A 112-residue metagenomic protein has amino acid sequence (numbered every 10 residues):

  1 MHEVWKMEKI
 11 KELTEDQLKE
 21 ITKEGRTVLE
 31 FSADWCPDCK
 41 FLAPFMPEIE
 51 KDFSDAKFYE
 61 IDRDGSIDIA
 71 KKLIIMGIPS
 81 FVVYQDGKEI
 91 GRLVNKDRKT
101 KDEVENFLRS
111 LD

Functional and structural regions predicted by a protein language model:
H2-T27, E103-D112: N-terminal leader/targeting and pre-domain segments
H2-W5, K72-L73, R98-K99: Chalcogenol-based redox active-site neighborhoods
K11-E12, F31, M46-E50, S54-D68: Thiol-based oxidoreductase modules, predominantly thioredoxin-like and allied folds used for disulfide exchange
L18-K19, I67-A70: Short hydrophobic/charged patches on amphipathic alpha-helices used for structural packing and interfaces
G25, S32-W35, G77: Short pre-active-site segment immediately N-terminal to redox-active cysteine/selenocysteine motifs in thiol-based
F31-P44: Conserved redox-active cysteine motifs that mediate thiol-disulfide chemistry, especially di-cysteine Cys-X(1-2)-Cys
L73-V82: Structural micro-motif
Q85-D112: Non-catalytic, surface beta->alpha helical segment in thiol-disulfide oxidoreductase systems
